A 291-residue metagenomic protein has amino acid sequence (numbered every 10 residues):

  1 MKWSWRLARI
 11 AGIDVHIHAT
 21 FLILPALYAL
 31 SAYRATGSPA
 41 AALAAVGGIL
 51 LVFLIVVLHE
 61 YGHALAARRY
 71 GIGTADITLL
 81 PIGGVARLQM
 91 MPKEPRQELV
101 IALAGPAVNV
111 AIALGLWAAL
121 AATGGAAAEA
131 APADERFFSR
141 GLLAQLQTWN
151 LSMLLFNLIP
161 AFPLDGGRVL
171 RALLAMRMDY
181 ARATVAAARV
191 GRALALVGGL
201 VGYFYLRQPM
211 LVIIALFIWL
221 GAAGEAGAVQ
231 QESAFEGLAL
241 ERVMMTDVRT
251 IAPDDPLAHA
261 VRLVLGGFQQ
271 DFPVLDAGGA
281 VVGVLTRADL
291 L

Functional and structural regions predicted by a protein language model:
M1-D289: Hydrophobic transmembrane alpha-helices and their immediate loop junctions in multi-pass integral membrane proteins
